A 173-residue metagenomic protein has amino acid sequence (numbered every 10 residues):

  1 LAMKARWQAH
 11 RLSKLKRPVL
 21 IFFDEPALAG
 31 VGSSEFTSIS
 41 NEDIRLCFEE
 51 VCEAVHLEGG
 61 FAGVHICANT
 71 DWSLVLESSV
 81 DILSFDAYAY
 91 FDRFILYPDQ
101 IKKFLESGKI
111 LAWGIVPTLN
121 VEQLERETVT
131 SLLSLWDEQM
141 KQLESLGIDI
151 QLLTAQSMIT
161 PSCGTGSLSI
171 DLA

Functional and structural regions predicted by a protein language model:
M3-D99, I110-W113, P117: Active-site loop segments of alpha/beta catalytic cores
D81-A173: Catalytic-face loop-and-helix region of soluble metabolic enzyme cores
